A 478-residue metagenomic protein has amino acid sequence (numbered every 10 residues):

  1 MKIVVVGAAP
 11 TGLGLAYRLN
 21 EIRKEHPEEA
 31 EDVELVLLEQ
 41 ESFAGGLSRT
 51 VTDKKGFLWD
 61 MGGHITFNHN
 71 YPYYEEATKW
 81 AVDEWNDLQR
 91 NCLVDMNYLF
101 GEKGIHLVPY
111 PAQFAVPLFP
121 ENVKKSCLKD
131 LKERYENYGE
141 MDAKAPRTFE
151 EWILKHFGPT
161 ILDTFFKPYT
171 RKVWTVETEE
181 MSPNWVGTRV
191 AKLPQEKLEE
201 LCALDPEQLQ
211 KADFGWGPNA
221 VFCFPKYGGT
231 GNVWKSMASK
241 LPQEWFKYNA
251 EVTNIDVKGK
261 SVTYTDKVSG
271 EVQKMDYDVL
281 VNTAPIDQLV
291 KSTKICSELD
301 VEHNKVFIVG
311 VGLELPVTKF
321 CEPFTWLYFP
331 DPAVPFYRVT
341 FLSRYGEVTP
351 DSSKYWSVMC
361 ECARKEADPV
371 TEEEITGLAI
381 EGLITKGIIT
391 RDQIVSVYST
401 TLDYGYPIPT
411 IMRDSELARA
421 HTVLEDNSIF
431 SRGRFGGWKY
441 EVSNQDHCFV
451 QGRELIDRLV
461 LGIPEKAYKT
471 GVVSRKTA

Functional and structural regions predicted by a protein language model:
M1, V33, Y277-D278, I394: Local beta-strand N-terminus motif with an aromatic residue
M1-T11: Beta1/beta-strand and adjacent pyrophosphate-binding region of the FAD-binding site in flavoprotein oxidoreductases
T11, F43, D287: Conserved Rossmann-like nucleotide-cofactor binding loop
N20-D53: Glycine-rich FAD pyrophosphate-binding loop
I22, Y248-G387, H421-V423, Y468-V473: Mid-domain catalytic core of redox enzymes that form a hydrophobic substrate pocket/lid adjacent to a catalytic redox
T50, Y110-L118, F341-A478: Conserved flavin/dinucleotide-binding core of flavoenzymes
K55-E140: Dinucleotide-binding Rossmann-like beta1-alpha1 core, especially the glycine-rich loop that anchors the ADP
L131-K260, S431: Active-site/ligand-binding neighborhood in enzyme catalytic cores
